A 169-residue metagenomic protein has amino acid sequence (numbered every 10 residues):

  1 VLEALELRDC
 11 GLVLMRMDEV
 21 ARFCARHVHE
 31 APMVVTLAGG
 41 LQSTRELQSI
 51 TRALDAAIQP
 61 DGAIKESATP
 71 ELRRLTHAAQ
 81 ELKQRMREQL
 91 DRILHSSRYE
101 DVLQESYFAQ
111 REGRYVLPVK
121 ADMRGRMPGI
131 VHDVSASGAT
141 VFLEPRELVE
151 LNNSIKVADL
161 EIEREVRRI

Functional and structural regions predicted by a protein language model:
V1-A78: Conserved amphipathic alpha-helical "coupling/scaffold" segments that transmit conformational changes between domains
L2-E3, A25-M33, Q89-S106, I169: Active-site phosphate-binding and catalytic loops of NTP-dependent enzymes
L5, H27, T44, D61 (+5 more regions): Surface-exposed loop/turn and secondary-structure junction residues enriched for glycine/proline
C10, L14-M17, A21-C24, A68 (+5 more regions): Amphipathic alpha-helical coiled-coil segments
L41, H95-S97, Q104-S106, I130 (+1 more regions): Short, well-ordered helical secondary-structure segments
S49, A53-P60, A121-G125, G129 (+1 more regions): Membrane-targeting and insertion segments and their boundary/processing signals
R73-R124: Extended, Lys/Arg-enriched charged tracts that mediate electrostatic binding to polyanionic substrates
S106-P145, N152, D159: SMC-family hinge/dimerization module
